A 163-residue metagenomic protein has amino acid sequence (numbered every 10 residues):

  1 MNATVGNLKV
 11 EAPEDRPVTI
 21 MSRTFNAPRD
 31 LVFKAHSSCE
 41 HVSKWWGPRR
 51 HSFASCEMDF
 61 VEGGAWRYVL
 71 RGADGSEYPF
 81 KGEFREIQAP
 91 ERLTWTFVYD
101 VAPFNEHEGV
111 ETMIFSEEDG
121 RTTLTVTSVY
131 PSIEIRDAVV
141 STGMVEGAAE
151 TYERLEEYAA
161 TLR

Functional and structural regions predicted by a protein language model:
M1-S52: Hydrophobic ligand-binding cavity/cleft-lining segments
M1-T4, P131-R163: A conserved amphipathic terminal alpha-helix motif
R16-S22, F53, A65, P79 (+3 more regions): Intrinsic-disorder/low-complexity, polar/charged segments enriched in Ser/Thr/Lys/Arg/Asp/Glu/Gln
I20-M21, E40-E77: Short beta-edge strand/loop motif at the mouth of beta-sheet-based domains
S22, T94-T96, A102-E146: Beta-strand/loop substructures that line and gate deep hydrophobic ligand-binding cavities in soluble
S22-R23, S55-M58, F80-E86, V110-E117: Hydrophobic/aromatic beta-strand elements that line small-molecule binding cavities or substrate pockets in beta-rich
R29-D30, D59-V61, R85-R92, I114-T123: A short, structured loop/turn motif at beta-sheet edges
V32, V42, W66, F84 (+5 more regions): Hydrophobic pocket/interface hotspot
